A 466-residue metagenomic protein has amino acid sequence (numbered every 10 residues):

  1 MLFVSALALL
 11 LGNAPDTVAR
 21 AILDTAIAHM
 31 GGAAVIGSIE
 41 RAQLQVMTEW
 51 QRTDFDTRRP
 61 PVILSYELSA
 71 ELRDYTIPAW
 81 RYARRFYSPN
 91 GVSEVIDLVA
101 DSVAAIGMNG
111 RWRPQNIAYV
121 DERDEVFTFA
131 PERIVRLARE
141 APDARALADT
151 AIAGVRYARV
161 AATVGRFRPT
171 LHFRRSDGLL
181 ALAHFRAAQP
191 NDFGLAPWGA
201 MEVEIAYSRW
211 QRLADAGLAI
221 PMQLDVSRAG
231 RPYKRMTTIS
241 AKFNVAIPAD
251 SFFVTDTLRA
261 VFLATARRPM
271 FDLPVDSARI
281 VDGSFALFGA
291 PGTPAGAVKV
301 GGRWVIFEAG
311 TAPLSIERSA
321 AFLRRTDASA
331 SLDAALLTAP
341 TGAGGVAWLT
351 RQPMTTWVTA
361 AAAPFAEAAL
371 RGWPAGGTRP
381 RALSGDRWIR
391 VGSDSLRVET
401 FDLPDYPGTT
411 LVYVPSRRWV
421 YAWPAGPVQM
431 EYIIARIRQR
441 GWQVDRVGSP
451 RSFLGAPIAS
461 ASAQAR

Functional and structural regions predicted by a protein language model:
A14-P15, R20, D24-R111, D143-A148: N-terminal mature ectodomain segment of secretory-pathway/periplasmic proteins
D16-A21, A28, L98-P169, R175-L179 (+4 more regions): Flexible, processing/modification-adjacent segments and terminal tails in exported/periplasmic/extracellular proteins
A153-D256, Y413-P415, A422-G441: Gly/Pro-enriched, hydrophobic low-complexity segments that function as extracytoplasmic propeptides/linkers
R235-G301, R387: Zn-dependent metallo-beta-lactamase
A278-F322, G408-P427: Conserved beta-strand hairpin/beta-sheet module of binuclear metal-dependent hydrolase folds, prominently
P313-W357, Q439-V447: Active-site metal-binding motif and surrounding structural segment of the metallo-beta-lactamase
E431-R466: Divalent-metal (often Zn2+) His-rich catalytic cores of metallo-beta-lactamase-fold enzymes
